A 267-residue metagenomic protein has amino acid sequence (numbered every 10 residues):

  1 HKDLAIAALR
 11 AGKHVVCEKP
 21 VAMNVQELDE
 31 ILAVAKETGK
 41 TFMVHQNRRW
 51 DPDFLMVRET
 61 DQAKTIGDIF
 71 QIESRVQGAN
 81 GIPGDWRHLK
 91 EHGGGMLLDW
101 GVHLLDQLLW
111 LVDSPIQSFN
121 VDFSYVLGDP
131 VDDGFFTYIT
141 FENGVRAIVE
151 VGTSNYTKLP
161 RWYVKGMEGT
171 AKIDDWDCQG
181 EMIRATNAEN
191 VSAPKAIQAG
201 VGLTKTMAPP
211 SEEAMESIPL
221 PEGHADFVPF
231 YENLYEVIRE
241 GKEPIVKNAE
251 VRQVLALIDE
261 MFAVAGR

Functional and structural regions predicted by a protein language model:
K2-R49, K64: Beta-strand-loop-alpha-helix segment that lines the small-molecule cofactor/substrate pocket of alpha/beta enzymes
G12, D85-H92, E212-M215: Short glycine/proline- and charge-enriched loop/turn segments that cap or connect secondary-structure elements
K13, K40-T41, F70, N143-V145: Short, well-ordered coil/turn segments that N-cap beta-strands
T41, R48-G128: Predominantly a Rossmann-like dinucleotide-binding segment in NAD(P)-dependent oxidoreductases
P115, N143-V145, G169-T170, K242: Short acidic/polar mixed-charge low-complexity motifs
T137-G144, V164-G166: Active-site beta-strand termini and strand-to-loop segments that position acidic
E150-K158: Glycine-rich phosphate/pyrophosphate-binding beta-alpha loops
E168-I245: C-terminal glycine/acidic-rich active-site capping loop/insertion
